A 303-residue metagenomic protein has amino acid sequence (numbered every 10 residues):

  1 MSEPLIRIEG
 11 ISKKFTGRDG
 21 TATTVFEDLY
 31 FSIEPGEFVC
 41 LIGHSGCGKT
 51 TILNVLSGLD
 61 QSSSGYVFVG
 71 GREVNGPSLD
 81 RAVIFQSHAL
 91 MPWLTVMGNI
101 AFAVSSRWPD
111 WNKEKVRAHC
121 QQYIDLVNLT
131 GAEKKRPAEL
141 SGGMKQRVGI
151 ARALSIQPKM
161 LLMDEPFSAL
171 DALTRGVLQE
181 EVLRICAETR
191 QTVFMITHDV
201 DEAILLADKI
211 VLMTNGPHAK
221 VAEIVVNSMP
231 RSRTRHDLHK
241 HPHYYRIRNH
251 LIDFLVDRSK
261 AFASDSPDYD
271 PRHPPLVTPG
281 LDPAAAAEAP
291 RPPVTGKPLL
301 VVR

Functional and structural regions predicted by a protein language model:
I42-H44: The feature captures the beta-strand-to-loop junction immediately N-terminal to the Walker
S57: Helix-to-loop junction immediately C-terminal to a conserved catalytic motif
L94-A103: Short coil-to-helix segment of the ABC ATPase nucleotide-binding domain corresponding to the Q-loop/switch region
K113-A132, R184: Conserved ABC ATPase "signature" region
R136-L140, M144: Conserved ABC ATPase signature
S155-K159: A short, proline-enriched helix->beta-strand linker immediately N-terminal to the Walker B motif in ABC-type P-loop
